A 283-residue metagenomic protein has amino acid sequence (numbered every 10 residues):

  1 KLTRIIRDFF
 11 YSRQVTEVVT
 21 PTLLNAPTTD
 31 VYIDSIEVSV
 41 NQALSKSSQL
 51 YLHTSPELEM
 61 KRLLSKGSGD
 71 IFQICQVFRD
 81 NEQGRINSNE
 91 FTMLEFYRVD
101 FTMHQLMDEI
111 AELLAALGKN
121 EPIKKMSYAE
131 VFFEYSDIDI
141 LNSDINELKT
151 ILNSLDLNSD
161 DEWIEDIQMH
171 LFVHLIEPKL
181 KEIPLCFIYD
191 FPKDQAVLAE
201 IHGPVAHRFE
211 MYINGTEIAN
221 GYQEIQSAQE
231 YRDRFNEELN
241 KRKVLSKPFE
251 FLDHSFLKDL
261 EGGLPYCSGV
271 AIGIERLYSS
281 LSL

Functional and structural regions predicted by a protein language model:
T3, R7, M107-L114, M169 (+1 more regions): Hydrophobic face of alpha-helices
E17-V19: Short beta-strand elements
P21-A26, V31-Y51, S55-L63, F72-V99 (+1 more regions): A translation/RNA-centric and nucleic-acid-associated enzymatic feature enriched in Class II aminoacyl-tRNA synthetases
V99-Y128, E134, E147: Acidic, low-complexity central loop/insert segments
D137-I140: Conserved, well-structured core segments that form or line functional sites
